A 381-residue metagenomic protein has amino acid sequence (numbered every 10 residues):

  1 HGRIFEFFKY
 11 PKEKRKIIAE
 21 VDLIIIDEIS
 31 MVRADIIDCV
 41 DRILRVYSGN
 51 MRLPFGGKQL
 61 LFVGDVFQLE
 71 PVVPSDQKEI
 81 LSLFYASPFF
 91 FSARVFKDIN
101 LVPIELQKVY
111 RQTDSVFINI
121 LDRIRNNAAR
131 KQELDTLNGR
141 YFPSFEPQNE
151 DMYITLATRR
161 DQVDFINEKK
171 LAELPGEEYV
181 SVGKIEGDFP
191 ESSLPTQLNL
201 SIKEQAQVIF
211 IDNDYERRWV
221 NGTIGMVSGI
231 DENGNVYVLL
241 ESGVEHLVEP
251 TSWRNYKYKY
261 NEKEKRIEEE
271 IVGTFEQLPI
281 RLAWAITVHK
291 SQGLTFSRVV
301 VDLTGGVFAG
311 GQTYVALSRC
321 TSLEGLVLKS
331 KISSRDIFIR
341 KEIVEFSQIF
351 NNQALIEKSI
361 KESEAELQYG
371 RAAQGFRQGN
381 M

Functional and structural regions predicted by a protein language model:
H1-M381: Conserved ATP-binding/catalytic motifs of P-loop helicase motor domains
